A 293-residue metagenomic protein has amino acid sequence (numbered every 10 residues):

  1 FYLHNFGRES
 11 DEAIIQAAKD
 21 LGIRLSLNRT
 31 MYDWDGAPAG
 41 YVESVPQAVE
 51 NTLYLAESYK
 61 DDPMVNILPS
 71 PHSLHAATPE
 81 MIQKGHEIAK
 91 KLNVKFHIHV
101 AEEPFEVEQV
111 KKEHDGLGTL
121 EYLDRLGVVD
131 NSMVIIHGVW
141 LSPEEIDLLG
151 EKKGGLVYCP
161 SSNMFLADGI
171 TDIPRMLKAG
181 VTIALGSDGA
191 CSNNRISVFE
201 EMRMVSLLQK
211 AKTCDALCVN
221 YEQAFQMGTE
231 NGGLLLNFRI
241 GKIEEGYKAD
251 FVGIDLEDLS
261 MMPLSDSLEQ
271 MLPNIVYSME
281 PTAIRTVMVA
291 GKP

Functional and structural regions predicted by a protein language model:
H4, E9-W140, E144: Metal-coordinating catalytic core of metallo-dependent amide/deamination hydrolases
A18, P69, H99, I135 (+9 more regions): Divalent metal-coordination and catalytic microenvironments
K19, K90, G150, L177-K178: Anion (oxyanion) recognition and catalysis
T30-D33, E102, P160-M164, G189-C191: Short, acidic/turn-prone active-site loops that include or flank metal/cofactor- and phosphate-binding residues
G36-P38, L166-I170, N194-I196: Short, charged, surface-exposed secondary-structure boundary motifs
R125-S132, P174-S260: His/Asp/Glu-enriched, well-ordered alpha-helical/loop segment that forms or immediately abuts the divalent-metal
L141, E145-G154, C159-F165, I173 (+1 more regions): Long hydrophobic segments that form regular secondary structure
K248-P293: C-terminal cap of metal-dependent C-N hydrolases
